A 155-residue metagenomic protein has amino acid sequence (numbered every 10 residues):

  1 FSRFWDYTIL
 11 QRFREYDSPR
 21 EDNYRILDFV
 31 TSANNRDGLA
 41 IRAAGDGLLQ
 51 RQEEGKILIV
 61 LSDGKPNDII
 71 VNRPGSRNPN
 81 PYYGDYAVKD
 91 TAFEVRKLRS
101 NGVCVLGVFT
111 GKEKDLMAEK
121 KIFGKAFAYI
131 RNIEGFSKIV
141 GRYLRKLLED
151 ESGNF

Functional and structural regions predicted by a protein language model:
F1-F155: Acidic, glycine-rich A-domain
